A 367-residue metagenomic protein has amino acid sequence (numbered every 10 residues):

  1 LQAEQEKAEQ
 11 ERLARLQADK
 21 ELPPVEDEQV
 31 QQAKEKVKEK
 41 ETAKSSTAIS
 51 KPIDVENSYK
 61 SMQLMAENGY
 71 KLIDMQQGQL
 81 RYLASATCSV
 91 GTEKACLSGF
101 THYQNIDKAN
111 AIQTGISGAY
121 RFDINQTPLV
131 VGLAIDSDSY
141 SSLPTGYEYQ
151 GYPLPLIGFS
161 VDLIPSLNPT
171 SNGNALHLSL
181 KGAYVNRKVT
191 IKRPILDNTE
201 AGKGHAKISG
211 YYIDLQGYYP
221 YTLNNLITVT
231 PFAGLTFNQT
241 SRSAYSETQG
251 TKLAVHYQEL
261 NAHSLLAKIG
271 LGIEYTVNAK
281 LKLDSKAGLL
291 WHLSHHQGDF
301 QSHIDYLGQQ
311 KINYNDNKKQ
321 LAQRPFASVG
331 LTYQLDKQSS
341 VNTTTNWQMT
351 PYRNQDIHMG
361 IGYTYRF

Functional and structural regions predicted by a protein language model:
L1-S61: Cleavable N-terminal export/targeting peptides
A3, D19-Q29, N172-N174, N224 (+4 more regions): Intrinsic-disorder-driven secretion/translocation and chaperone-binding regions of pathogen effectors and toxins
S45-Y221, N346, P351, H358: Outer membrane beta-barrel translocator domains of Type V secretion systems
S89-G91, R121-Q126, P165-N172, Y221-N225 (+6 more regions): Outer-membrane beta-barrel strand-turn architecture
S117, G132, A175-A183, T228-T236 (+2 more regions): Outer-envelope exported proteins of Gram-negative bacteria
S141-Y149, K188-H205, S241-H263, H295-L321: Solvent-exposed, glycine/polar-rich loop segments of beta-barrel outer-membrane systems
P155-D162, Y257-F367: Outer membrane beta-barrel transmembrane domains
I164-K181, I195, H205-G234, Y245-G250 (+2 more regions): Alpha-helical scaffolds that organize eukaryotic protein assemblies
